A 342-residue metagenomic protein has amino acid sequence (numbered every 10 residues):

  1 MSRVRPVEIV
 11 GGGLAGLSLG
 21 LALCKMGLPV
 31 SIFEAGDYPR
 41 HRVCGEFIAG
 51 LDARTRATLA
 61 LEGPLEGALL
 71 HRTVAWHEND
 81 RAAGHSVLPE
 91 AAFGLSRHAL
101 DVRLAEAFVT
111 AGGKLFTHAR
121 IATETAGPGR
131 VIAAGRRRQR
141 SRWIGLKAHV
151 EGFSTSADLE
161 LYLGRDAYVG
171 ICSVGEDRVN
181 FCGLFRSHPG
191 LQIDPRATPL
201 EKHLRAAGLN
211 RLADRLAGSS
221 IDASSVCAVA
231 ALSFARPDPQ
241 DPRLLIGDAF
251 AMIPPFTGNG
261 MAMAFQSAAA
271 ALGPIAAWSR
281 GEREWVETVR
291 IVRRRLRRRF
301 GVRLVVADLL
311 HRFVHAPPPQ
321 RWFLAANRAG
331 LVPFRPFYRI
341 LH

Functional and structural regions predicted by a protein language model:
S2-A15: Beta1/beta-strand and adjacent pyrophosphate-binding region of the FAD-binding site in flavoprotein oxidoreductases
S2-R3, R54-T58, E62-H149: Conserved N-terminal helical subregion
E8-V10, L21-C44: Glycine-rich FAD pyrophosphate-binding loop
G36-L59: Conserved N-terminal glycine-rich FAD pyrophosphate-binding loop of Rossmann-like flavoproteins
V102-G218, A235: Predominantly flavin-linked oxidoreductase catalytic cores and closely associated redox partners
Q192-P274, S279: FAD/FMN-dependent oxidoreductases across multiple families
G273-H342: C-terminal helical "tail/cap" subdomain of flavin- and related membrane-associated enzymes
